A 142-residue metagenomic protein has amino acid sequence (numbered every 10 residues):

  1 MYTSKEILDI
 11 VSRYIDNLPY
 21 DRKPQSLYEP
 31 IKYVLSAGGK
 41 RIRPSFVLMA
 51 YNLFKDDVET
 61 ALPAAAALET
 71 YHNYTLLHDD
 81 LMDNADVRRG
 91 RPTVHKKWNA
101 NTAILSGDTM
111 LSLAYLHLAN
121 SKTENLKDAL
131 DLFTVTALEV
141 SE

Functional and structural regions predicted by a protein language model:
M1-P19: N-terminal amphipathic/basic leader segments beginning at the initiator methionine
Y20-E142: Mg2+-dependent prenyl diphosphate-binding active-site environment of isoprenoid biosynthetic enzymes
